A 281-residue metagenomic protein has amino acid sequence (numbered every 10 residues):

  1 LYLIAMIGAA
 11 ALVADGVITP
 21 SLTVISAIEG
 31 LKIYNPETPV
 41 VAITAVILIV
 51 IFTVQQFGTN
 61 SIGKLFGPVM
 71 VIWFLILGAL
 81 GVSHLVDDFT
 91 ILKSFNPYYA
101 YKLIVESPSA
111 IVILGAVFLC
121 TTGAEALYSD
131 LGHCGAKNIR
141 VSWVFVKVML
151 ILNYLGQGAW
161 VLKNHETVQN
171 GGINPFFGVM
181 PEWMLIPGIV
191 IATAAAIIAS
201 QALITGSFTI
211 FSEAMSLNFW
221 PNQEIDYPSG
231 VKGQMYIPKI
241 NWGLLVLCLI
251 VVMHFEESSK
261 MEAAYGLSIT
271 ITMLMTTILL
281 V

Functional and structural regions predicted by a protein language model:
L1-V281: The structured alpha-helical core of multi-pass membrane proteins
